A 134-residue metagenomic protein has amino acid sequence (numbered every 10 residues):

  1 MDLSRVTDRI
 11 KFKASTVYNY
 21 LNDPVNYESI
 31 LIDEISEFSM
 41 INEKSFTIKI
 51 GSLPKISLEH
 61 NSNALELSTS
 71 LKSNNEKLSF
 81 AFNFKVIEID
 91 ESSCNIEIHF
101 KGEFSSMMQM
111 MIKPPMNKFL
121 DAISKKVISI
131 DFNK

Functional and structural regions predicted by a protein language model:
M1-S39, S45: Hydrophobic ligand-binding cavity/cleft-lining segments
D2-T7, S45, K55, S79-A81 (+1 more regions): Intrinsic-disorder/low-complexity, polar/charged segments enriched in Ser/Thr/Lys/Arg/Asp/Glu/Gln
D8, I56-S62, F80-E88: Hydrophobic/aromatic beta-strand elements that line small-molecule binding cavities or substrate pockets in beta-rich
R9-K13, G51, N63, I87-I89 (+1 more regions): Solvent-exposed residues in well-ordered beta-strands and their adjoining turns, especially edge/terminal strands
E28-S29, F38-K77, N133: Glycine-rich portal/gate segments that line the openings of hydrophobic small-molecule binding cavities
N74-K125, K134: Beta-strand/loop substructures that line and gate deep hydrophobic ligand-binding cavities in soluble
